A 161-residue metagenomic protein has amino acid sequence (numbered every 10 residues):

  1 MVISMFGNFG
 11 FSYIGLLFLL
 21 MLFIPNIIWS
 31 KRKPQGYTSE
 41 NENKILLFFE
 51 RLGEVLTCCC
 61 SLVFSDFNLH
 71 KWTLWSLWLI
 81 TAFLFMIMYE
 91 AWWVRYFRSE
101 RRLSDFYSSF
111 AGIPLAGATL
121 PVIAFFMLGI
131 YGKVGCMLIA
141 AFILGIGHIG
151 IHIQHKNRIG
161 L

Functional and structural regions predicted by a protein language model:
V2-N8, M21-L56, L69-H70: Interfacial loop at the N-terminal end of multi-pass membrane proteins
F6-M21, T73-I87: Alpha-helical transmembrane segments
K31-F49, S99-Y107, H155-L161: Cytosolic, membrane-interface loops and tails of multi-pass inner-membrane proteins
L52-I80: Membrane-helix boundary elements
L56-V63, G117-L128, L144: Hydrophobic, membrane-inserted alpha-helices
K71-V122: Membrane-proximal helix-loop-helix units in multi-pass membrane proteins
L84-Y89, F142-Q154: Alpha-helical transmembrane segments and their membrane-interface exit regions
R102-D105, V122-L138: Membrane-helix boundary connector in multi-pass membrane proteins
